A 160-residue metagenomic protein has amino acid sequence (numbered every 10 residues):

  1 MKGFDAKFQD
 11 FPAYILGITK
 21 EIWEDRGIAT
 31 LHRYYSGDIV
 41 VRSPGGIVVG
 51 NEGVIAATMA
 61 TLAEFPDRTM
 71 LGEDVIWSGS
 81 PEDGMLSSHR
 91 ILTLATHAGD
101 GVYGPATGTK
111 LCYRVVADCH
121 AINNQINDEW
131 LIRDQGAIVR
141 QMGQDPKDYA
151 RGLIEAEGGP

Functional and structural regions predicted by a protein language model:
M1-P160: C-terminal and inter-domain tail/linker signature
